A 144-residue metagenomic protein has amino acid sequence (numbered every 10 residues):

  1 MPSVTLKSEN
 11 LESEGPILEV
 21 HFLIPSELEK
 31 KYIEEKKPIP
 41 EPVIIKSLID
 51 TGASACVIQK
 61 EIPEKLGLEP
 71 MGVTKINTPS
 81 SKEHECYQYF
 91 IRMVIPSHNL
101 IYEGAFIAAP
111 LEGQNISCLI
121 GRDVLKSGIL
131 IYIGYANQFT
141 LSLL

Functional and structural regions predicted by a protein language model:
M1-L144: Pepsin/retropepsin-fold aspartyl endopeptidases
